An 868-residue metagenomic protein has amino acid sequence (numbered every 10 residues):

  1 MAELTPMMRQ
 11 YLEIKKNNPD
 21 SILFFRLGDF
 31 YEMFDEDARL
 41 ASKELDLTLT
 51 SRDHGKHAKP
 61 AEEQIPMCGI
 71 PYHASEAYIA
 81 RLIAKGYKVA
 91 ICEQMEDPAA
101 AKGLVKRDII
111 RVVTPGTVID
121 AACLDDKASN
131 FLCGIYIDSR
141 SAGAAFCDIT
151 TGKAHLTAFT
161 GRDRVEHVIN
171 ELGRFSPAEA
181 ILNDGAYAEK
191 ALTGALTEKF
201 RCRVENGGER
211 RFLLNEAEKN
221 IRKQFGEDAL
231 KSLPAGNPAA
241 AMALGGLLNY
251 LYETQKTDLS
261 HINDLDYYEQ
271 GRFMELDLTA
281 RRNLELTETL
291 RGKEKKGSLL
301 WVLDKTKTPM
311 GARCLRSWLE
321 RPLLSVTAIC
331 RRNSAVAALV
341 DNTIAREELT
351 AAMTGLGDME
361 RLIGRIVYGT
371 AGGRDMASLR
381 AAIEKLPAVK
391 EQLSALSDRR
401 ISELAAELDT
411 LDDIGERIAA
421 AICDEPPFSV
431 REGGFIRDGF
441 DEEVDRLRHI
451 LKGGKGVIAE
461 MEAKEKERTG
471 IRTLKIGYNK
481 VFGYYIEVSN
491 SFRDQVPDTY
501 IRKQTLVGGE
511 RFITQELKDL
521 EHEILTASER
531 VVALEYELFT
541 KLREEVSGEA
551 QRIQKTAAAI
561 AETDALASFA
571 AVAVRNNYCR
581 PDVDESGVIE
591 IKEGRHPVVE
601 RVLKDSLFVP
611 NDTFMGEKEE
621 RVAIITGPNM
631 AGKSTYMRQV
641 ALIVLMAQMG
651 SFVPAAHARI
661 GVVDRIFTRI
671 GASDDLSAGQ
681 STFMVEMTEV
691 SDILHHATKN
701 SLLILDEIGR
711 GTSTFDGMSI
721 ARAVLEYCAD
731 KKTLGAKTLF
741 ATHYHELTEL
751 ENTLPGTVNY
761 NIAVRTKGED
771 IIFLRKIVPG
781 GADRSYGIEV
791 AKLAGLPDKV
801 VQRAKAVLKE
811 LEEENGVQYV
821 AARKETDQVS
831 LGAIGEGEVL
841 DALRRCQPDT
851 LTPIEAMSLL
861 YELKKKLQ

Functional and structural regions predicted by a protein language model:
M1-A338, T354, D358-V367, A371-E460: Charged catalytic and DNA/RNA-contacting regions of genome-maintenance and nucleic-acid-processing enzymes
D35-E36, N237, K307, A312 (+7 more regions): ATPase nucleotide-binding head domains, primarily ABC-like/P-loop NTPase cores
A38-G55, C147-F175, D494-L525, D605-M615 (+1 more regions): Extended active-site and interfacial segments that coordinate phosphate-rich ligands in large catalytic machineries
C92, P115-L124, D258, L396-R400 (+5 more regions): Active-site phosphate-binding and catalytic loops of NTP-dependent enzymes
L172, P177-G185, A191-G194, E516-E549 (+2 more regions): Conserved catalytic alpha/beta cores of large enzymes that bind or transform nucleotide phosphates and polynucleotides
E209-Q224, M274-L278, L290, A381-E460 (+4 more regions): Amphipathic heptad-repeat alpha-helical coiled-coil/stalk segments that mediate oligomerization, filament/stalk
I329-R332, A352, L356, G454 (+5 more regions): Intracellular alpha-helical coupling/juxtamembrane segments of multi-pass membrane proteins
G372-D375, P848-Q868: Short, amphipathic C-terminal "tail helix"
